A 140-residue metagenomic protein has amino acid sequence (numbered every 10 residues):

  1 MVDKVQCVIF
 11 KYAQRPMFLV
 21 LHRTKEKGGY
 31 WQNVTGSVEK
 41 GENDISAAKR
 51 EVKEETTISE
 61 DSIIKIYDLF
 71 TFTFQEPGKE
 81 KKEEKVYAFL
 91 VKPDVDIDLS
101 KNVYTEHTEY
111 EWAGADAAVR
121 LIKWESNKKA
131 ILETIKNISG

Functional and structural regions predicted by a protein language model:
M1-N33: N-terminal strand-loop-strand
D3, T71-D98, E111: Active-site-adjacent beta-strand/loop module that shapes the phosphate/pyrophosphate-binding cleft
V5, I58, I66-L69, V91 (+3 more regions): Membrane-topology and secretion signals of cell-surface/extracellular proteins
A13-R15, E26-K27, E39, L90-D96: Short, charged/polar surface micro-motifs in flexible loops or helix N-caps
N33-Y67: The catalytic Nudix box helix
V38, E76, K123-S126, A130-I135: Preference for well-ordered, secondary-structure-rich cores of eukaryotic proteins
V86, L99-I131: NUDIX/MutT-family hydrolases
K136-G140: Generic C-terminal helix-cap and adjacent flexible tail
